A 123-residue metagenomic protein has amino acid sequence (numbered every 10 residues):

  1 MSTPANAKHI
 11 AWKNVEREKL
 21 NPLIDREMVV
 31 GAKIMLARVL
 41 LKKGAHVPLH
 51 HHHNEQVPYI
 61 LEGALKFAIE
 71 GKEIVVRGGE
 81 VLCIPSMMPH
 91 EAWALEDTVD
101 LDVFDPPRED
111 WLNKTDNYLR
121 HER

Functional and structural regions predicted by a protein language model:
M1-K33, A37, D116-R123: A short, N-terminal "cap"/entry segment at the start of jelly-roll beta-barrel domains of the cupin/DSBH fold
E27-M28, V39-L40, V47-H52, W93: Short histidine-centered beta-strand/loop micro-motifs that create catalytic or ligand/metal-coordination sites
A32, A68-K72, L95: Short strand-coil-strand connectors
L41-K42, H52-F67: Short, conserved beta-strand element in jelly-roll/cupin
L61-E62, R77-G78, E96: A cytosolic small-molecule/anion-sensing beta-strand core signal
G71-S86: Short acidic-glycine-tyrosine-enriched beta hairpin
S86-D110: Ligand-binding loop in jelly-roll beta-barrel domains
